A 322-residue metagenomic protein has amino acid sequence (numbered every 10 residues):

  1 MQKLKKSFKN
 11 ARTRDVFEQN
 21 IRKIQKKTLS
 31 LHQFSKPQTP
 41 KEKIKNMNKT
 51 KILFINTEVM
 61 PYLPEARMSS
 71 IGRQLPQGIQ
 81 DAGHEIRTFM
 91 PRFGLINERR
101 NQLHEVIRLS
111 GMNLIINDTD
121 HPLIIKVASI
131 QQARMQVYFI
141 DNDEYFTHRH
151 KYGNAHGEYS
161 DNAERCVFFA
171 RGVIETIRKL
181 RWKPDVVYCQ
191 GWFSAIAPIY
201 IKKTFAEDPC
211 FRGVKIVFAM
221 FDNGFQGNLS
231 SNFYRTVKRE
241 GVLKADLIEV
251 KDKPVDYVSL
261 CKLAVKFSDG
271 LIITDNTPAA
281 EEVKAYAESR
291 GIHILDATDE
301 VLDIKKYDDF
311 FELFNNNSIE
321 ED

Functional and structural regions predicted by a protein language model:
Q2-K5, G94-I96: Short regulatory "switch" loops immediately downstream of catalytic or recognition motifs within protein catalytic
K3, K9-R12, V16-K23, S30 (+2 more regions): Short, positively charged and aromatic/hydrophobic N-terminal segments
F8-A11, T28, R290, S318: Short, flexible helical or helix-coil boundary motifs
I21, K27-L29, Q33-K36, G72 (+2 more regions): Generic N-terminal simple sequence motifs
M47-D322: Catalytic cores of nucleotide-sugar-dependent glycosyltransferases that transfer UDP/GDP/TDP-activated
